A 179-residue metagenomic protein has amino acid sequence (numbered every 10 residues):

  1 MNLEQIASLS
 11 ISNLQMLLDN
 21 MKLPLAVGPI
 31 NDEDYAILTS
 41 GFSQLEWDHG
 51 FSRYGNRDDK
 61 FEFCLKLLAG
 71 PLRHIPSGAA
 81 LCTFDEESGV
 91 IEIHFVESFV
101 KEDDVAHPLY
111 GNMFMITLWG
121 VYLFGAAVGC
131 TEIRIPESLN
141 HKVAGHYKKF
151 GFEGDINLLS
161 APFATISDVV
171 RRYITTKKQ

Functional and structural regions predicted by a protein language model:
M1-P108, I116, L123-R134, K148-Q179: Non-catalytic substrate-recognition and accessory regions of acyl/acetyltransferase enzymes
R134-N140: Acidic carboxylate-rich catalytic motifs and surrounding loops in phosphoryl-/glycosyl-chemistry enzymes
K142-G145: Short catalytic/ligand-binding loop motif for oxyanion handling, primarily in non-cytosolic enzymes, centered on
